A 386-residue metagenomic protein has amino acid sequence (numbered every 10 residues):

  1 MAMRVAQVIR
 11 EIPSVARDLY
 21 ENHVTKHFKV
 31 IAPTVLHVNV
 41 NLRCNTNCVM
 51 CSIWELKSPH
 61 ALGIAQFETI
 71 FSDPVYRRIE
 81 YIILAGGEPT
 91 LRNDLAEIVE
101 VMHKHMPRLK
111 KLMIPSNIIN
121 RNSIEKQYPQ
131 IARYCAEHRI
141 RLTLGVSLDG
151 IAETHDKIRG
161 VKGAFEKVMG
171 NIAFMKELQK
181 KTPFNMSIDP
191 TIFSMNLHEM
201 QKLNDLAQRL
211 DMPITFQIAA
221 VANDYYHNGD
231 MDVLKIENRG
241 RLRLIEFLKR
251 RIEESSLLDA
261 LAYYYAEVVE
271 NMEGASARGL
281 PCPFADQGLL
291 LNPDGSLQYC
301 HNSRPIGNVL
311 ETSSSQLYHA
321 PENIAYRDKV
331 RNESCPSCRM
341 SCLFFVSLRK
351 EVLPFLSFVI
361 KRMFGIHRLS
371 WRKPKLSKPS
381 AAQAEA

Functional and structural regions predicted by a protein language model:
M1-A32, S256-E273, S347-S377: Alpha-helical membrane-targeting segments
M3, S14, N117, E137 (+3 more regions): Radical SAM enzyme [4Fe-4S]-AdoMet core and its adjacent flexible, acidic and glycine-rich loops/tails across
R4-L142, N223-Y225, E351: Conserved alpha-helical substructure of the radical SAM core
L19, H23, S296-A386: Flexible mid-to-C-terminal extensions adjoining Fe-S/redox cofactors in radical SAM and related proteins
F28-P33, L280-P283, R327: Residue-level marker of regulatory loop/turn positions in helix-turn-helix DNA-binding domains and in histidine
V35-S58, Y81-A85, F184-F193, E199 (+8 more regions): Soluble, non-transmembrane catalytic domains of enzymes that act on hydrophobic metabolites at membranes
C51-W54, Q127, I158-V161, T312 (+1 more regions): Residue-level signal for well-ordered alpha-helical positions
D73-Y76, M106, K180, R209 (+1 more regions): Alpha-helix termination/capping residues and helix-transition junctions
